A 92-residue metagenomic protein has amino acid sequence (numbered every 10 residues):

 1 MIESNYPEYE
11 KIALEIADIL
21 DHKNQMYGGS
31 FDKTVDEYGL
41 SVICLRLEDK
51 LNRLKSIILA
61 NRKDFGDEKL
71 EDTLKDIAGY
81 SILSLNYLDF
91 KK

Functional and structural regions predicted by a protein language model:
M1-K92: Intrinsically disordered, low-complexity regulatory regions that flank transcription factor DNA-binding cores
